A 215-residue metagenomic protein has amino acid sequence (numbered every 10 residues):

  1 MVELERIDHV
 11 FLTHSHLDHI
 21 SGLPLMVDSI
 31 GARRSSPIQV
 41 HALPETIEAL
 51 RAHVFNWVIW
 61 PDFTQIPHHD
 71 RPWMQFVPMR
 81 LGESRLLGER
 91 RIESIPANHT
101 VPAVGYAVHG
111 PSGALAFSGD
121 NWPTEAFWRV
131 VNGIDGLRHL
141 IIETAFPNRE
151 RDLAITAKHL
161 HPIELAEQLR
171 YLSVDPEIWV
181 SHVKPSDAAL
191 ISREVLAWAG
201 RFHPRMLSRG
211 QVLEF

Functional and structural regions predicted by a protein language model:
M1-A42, L137-R138: Active-site metal-binding motif and surrounding structural segment of the metallo-beta-lactamase
M1-E3, Q75-V130, V212-F215: Core dinuclear metal-dependent hydrolase active-site scaffold
F11, L115-F117, L140: Residue-level marker for buried hydrophobic side chains located in beta-strands that build the well-ordered beta-sheet
S15, E45, A97-H99, S118-N121 (+2 more regions): Active-site metal-binding loops of divalent metal-dependent hydrolases
S35-Q39, A114-L115, E177: Short active-site oxyanion
I38-E45, W179-S181: Short internal beta-strands
P44-F76: Active-site neighborhood of divalent metal-dependent phosphoester bond hydrolases
W122-E214: Cap/insert and terminal regions of metallo-dependent hydrolase folds
